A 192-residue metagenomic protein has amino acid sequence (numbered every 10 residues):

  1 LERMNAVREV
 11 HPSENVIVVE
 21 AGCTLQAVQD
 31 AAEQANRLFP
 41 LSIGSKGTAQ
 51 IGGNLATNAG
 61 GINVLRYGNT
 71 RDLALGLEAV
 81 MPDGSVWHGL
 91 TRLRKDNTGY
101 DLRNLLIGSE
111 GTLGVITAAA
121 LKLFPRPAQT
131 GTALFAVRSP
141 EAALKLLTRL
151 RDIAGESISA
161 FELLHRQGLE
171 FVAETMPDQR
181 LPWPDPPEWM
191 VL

Functional and structural regions predicted by a protein language model:
E2-R3, S159-L192: Terminal amphipathic helices with adjacent charged low-complexity linkers/tails
A6-E162: FAD-binding subdomain of flavoenzyme oxidoreductases
